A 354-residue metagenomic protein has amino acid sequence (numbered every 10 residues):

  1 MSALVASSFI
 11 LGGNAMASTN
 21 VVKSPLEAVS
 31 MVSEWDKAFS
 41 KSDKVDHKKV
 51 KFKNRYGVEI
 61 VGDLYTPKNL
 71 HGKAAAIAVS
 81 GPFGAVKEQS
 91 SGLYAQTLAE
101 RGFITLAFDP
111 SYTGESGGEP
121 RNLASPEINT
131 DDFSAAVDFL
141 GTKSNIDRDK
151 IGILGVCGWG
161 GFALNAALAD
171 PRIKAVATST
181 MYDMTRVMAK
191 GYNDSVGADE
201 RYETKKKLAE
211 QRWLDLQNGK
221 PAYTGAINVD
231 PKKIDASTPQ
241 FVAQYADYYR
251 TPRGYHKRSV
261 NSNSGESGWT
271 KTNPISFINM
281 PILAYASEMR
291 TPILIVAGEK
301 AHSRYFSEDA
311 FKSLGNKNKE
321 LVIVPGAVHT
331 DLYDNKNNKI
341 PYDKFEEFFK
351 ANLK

Functional and structural regions predicted by a protein language model:
L26-G72: N-terminal cap/lid segment of alpha/beta-hydrolase-fold proteins
G72-P82: Short beta-strand element of the alpha/beta-hydrolase
G84-Q96, P110: The serine-hydrolase catalytic nucleophile loop
T97-G117: Conserved alpha/beta-hydrolase
L123-S144: Alpha/beta-hydrolase active-site loop
L164-T251: Alpha/beta-hydrolase-fold enzymes
M289, I295-A297: Short beta-strand/loop motif that positions the catalytic acidic residue of the alpha/beta-hydrolase fold
A327-N338: Catalytic histidine-centered segment of alpha/beta-hydrolase-like enzymes
